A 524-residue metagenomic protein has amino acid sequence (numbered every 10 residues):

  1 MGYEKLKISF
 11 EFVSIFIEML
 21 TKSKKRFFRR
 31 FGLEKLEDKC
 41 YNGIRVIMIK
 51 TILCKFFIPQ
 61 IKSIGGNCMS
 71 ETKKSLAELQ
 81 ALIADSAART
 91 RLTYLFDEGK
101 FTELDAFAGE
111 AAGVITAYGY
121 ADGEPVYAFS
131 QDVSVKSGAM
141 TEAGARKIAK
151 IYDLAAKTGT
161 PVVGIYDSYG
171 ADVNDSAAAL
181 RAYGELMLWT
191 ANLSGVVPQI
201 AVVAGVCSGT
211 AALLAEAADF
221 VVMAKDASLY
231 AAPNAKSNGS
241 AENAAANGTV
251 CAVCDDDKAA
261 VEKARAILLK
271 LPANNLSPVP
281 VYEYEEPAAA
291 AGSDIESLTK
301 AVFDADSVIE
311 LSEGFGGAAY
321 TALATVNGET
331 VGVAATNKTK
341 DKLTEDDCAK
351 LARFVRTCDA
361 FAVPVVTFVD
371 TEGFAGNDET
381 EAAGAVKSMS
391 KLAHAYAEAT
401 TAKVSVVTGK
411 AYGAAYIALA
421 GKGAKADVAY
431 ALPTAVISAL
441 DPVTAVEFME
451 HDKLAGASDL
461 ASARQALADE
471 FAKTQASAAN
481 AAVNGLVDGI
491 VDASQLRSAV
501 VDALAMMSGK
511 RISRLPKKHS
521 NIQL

Functional and structural regions predicted by a protein language model:
Y3-K5, E11-K22, K35, Y41-I44 (+1 more regions): Short, positively charged and aromatic/hydrophobic N-terminal segments
F27: Active-site anion-handling motifs in enzyme catalytic cores
C68-L524: Ligand-binding clefts of soluble mixed alpha/beta catalytic domains
